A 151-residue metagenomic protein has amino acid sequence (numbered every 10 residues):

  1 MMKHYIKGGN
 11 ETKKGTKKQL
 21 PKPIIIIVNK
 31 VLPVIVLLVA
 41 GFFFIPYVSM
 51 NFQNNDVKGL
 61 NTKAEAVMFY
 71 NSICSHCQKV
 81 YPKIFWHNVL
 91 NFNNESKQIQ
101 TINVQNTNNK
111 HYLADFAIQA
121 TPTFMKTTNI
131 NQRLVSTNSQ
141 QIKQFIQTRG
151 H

Functional and structural regions predicted by a protein language model:
M2-T62, Q147-H151: N-terminal leader/targeting and pre-domain segments
N54-N94: Local sequence-structure signature of Cys/Sec-based thiol-disulfide redox active-site neighborhoods
D56, N108-Y112, Q141: Short acidic active-site motifs
F69-N71, N93-K110: Thiol-based oxidoreductase modules, predominantly thioredoxin-like and allied folds used for disulfide exchange
C77-Q78, N109-Y112, R133-S136: Extracytoplasmic/secreted cell-surface and envelope-processing proteins
Y81, F85, L113, S139 (+1 more regions): Extracytoplasmic/secreted envelope proteins and their assembly/folding machinery, especially bacterial periplasmic
V104-P122: Short Fe-S-cluster ligation motifs
A120, M125-H151: Non-catalytic, surface beta->alpha helical segment in thiol-disulfide oxidoreductase systems
